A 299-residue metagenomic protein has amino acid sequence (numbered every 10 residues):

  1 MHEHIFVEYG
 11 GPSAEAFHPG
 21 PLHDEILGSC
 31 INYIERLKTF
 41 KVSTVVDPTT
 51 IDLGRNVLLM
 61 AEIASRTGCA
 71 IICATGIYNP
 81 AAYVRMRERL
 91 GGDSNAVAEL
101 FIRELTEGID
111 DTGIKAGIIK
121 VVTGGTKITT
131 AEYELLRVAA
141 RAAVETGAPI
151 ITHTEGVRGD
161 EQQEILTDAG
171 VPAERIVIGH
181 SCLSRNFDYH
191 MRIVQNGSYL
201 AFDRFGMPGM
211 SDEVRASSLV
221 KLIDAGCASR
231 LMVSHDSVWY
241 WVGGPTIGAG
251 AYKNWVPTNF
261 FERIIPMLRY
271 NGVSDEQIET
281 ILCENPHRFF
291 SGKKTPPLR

Functional and structural regions predicted by a protein language model:
M1-F6, G11-A70, N95-I114: Alpha-helical scaffold segments that flank or form the walls of functional sites
H2, V45, I77, A143 (+4 more regions): Divalent metal-coordination and catalytic microenvironments
E3-L27, T75-V97, K115, D236-I265: Active-site gating loops and adjacent loop-to-helix segments of metal-dependent hydrolytic enzymes
I51, I178-S184, D203-D224: Active-site glycine- and acidic-residue-rich loops that bind and position anionic ligands or nucleotide-like cofactors
L59-M60, T129-Y133, V157-G170, N186-V194: Distinct, well-ordered alpha-helical segments
E62-S65, A70-E145, Y199, R204-G209: Active-site gating/metal-coordination segments in enzymes
I150-H153, D203-R204, C227-Y252: Short acidic/histidine-rich active-site segments
V256-R299: Mid-to-C-terminal alpha-helical segments outside catalytic/metal-binding sites
